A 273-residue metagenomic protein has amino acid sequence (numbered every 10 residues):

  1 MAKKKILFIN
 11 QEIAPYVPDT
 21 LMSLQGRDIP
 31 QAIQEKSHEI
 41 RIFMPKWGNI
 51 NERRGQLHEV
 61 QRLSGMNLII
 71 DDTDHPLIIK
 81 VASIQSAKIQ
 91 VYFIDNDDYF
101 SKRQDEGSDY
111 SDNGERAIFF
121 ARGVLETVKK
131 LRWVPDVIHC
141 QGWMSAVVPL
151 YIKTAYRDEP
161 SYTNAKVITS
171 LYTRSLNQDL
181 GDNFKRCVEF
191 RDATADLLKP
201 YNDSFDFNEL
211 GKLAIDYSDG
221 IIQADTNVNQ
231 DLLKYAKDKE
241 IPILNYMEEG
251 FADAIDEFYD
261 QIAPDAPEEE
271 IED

Functional and structural regions predicted by a protein language model:
M1-D273: Catalytic cores of nucleotide-sugar-dependent glycosyltransferases that transfer UDP/GDP/TDP-activated
